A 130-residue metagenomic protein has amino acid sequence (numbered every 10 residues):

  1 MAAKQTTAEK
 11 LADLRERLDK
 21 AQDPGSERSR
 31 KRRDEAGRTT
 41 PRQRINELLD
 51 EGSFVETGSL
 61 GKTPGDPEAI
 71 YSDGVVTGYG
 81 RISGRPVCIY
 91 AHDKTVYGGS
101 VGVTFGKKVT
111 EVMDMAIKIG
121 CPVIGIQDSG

Functional and structural regions predicted by a protein language model:
M1-G130: Terminal-region recognition feature
